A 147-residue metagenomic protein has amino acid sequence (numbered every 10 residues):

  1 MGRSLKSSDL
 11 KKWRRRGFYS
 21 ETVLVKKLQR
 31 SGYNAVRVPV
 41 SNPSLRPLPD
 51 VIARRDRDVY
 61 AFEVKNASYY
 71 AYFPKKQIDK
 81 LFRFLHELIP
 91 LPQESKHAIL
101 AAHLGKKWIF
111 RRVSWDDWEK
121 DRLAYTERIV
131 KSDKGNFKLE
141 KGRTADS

Functional and structural regions predicted by a protein language model:
M1-N42, L91: Acidic-basic catalytic patches of nuclease active cores, encompassing PD-(D/E)XK and other metal-cofactor nuclease
K11-R15, P90-S147: Domain-level recognition of nuclease-like catalytic cores that cleave nucleotide substrates
L24, Q77-F84: Amphipathic alpha-helical interface surfaces
L28, V51-S68: Conserved catalytic cores of phosphodiester-cleaving nucleases, focusing on short active-site segments
V36, F62, I99-A102: Hydrophobic/aromatic beta-strand patches that form the interior of the parallel beta-sheet core in alpha/beta enzyme
P47: Beta-rich catalytic cores
R55, L85-Q93: Alpha-helix termini
S68-K80: Active-site-adjacent loop/helix micro-motif of nuclease/hydrolase catalytic cores
